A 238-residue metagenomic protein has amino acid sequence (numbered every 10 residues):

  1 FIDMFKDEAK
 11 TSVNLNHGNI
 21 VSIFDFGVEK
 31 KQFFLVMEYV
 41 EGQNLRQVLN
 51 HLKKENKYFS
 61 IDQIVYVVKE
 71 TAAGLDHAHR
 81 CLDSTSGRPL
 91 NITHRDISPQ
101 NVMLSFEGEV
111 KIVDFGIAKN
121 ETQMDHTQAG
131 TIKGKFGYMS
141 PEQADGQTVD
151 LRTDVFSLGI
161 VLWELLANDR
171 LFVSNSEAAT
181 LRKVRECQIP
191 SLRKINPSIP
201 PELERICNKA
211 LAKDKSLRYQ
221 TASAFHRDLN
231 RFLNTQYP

Functional and structural regions predicted by a protein language model:
F1-N14: AlphaC helix of the eukaryotic protein kinase fold
F26: Activation-segment/catalytic-loop signature of the eukaryotic protein kinase fold
K30-N44, V48: Conserved short submotifs of the Hanks-type protein kinase catalytic core that shape the nucleotide-binding pocket
R46-F59: AlphaC helix of the protein kinase catalytic domain
V67-V68: Activation segment signature within eukaryotic-like protein kinase domains
A72-I92: Protein kinase catalytic-loop region centered on the HRD/HxD motif
M103, V113, G137-P238: C-terminal lobe helix-coil module of Hanks-type protein kinase domains
